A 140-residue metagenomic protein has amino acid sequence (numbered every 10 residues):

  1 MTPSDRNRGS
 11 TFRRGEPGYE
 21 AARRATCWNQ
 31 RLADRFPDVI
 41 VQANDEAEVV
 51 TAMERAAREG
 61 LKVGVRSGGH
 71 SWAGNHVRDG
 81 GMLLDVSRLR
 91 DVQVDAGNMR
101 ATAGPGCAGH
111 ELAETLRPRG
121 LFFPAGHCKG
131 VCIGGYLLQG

Functional and structural regions predicted by a protein language model:
M1-G140: N-terminal accessory segments
